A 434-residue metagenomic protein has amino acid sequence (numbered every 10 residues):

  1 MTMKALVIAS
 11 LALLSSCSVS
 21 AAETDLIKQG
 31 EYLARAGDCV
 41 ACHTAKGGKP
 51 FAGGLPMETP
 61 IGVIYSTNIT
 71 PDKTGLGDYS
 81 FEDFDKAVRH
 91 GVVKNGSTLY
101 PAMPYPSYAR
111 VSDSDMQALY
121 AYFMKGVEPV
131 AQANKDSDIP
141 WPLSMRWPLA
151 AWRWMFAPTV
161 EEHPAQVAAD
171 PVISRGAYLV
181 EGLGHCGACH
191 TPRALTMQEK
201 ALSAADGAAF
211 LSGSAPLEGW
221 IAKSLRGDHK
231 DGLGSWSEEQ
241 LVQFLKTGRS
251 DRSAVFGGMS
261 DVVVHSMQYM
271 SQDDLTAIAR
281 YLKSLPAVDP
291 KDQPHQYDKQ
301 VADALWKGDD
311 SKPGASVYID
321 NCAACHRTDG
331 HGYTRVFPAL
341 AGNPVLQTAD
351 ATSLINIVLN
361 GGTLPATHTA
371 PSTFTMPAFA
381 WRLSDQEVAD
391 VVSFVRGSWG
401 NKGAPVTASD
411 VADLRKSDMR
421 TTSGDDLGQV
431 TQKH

Functional and structural regions predicted by a protein language model:
M1-V7: Bacterial N-terminal signal peptides that target proteins for export
I8-S16: Bacterial N-terminal signal peptides
C17-A22: Sec/Tat signal peptide C-region and signal peptidase I cleavage site
E23-L26, T44-I64, K94-P101, Y105-A177 (+6 more regions): Flexible coil segments in periplasmic/lumen-exposed cytochrome c-class electron-transfer proteins
Y32-T44, T67, D83-H90, P101 (+10 more regions): C-type cytochrome heme c attachment motif
D38-T44, L55-R110, S114-D115, G219-R249 (+1 more regions): The feature marks the first
Q347-T348, S372: C-terminal soluble interaction/assembly domains
